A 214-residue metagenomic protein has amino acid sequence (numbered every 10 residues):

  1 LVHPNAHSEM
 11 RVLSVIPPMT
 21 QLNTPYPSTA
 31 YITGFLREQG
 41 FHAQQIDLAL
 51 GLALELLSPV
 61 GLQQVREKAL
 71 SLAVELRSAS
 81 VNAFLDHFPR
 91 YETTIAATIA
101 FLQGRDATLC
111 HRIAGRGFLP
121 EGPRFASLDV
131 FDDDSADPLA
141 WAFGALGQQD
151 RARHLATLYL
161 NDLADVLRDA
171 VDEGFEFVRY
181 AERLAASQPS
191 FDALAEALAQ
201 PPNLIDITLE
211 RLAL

Functional and structural regions predicted by a protein language model:
V2-L214: A short, structured N-terminal alpha-helical element that caps or precedes a catalytic domain
